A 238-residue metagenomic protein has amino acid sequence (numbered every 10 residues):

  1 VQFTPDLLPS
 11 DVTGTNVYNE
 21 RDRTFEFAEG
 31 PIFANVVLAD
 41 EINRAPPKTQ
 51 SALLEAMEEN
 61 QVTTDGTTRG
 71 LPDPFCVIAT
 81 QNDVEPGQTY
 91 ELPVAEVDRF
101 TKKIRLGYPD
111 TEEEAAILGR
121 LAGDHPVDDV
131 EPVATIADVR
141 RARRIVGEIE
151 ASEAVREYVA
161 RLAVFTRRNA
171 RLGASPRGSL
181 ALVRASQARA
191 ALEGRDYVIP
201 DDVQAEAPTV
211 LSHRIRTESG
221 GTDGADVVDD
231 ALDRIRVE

Functional and structural regions predicted by a protein language model:
V1-F3, D11, E58, T111-E113 (+3 more regions): Non-catalytic accessory segments flanking P-loop/AAA+ NTPase cores
V1-R21: AAA+/P-loop NTPase substrate/partner-engagement loops
V12, L53, F100, V159 (+2 more regions): Residue-level signature of catalytic and energy-coupling elements of molecular machines, predominantly ATP/GTP-dependent
Y18-L38: Conserved alpha-helical scaffold flanking the Walker A/P-loop in AAA+ ATPase domains
N19-T24, R44-T49, M57-V133, R140-I149 (+1 more regions): Canonical AAA+ ATPase core
D40-E41, A52: Walker B catalytic acidic pair
D129-S179: Conserved AAA+ ATPase small/helical "lid" subdomain
R168-E238: C-terminal engagement/docking regions of AAA+ P-loop ATPases
